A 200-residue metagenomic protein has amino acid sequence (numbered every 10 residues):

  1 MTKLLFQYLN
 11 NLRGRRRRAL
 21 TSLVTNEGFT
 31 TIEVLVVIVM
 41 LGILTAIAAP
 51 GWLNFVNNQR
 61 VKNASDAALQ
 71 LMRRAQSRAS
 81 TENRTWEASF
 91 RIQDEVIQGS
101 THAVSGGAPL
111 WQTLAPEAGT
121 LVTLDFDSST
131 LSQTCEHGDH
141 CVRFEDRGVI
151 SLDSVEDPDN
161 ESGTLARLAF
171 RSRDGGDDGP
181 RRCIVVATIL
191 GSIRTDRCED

Functional and structural regions predicted by a protein language model:
T2-L23, I47-R60, D66-A67, R73 (+4 more regions): N-terminal helix-rich module
L35-G51: Alpha-helical hydrophobic helix detector
